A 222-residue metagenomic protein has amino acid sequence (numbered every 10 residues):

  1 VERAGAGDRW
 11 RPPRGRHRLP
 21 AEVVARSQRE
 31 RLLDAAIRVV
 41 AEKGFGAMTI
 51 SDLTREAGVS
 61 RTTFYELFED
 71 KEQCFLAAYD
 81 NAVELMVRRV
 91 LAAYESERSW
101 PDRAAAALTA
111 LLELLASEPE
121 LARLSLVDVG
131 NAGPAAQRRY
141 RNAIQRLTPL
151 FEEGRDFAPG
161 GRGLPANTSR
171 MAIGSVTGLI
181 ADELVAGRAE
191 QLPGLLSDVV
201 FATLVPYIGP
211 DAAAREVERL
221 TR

Functional and structural regions predicted by a protein language model:
V1-R16, E113, S117, P149-D156 (+1 more regions): C-terminal peripheral helix-coil segments that are non-catalytic and often amphipathic
A25-A36, L53, A78-M86: Generic hydrophobic, amphipathic alpha-helix propensity
R31, V39-Q73: Helix-turn-helix
F45, M86-V87, L121-S125, V176-I180: Short, structured motif recognition centered on aromatic/hydrophobic residues
V90-E97, S125-V129, I180-G187: Secondary-structure edge/capping motif, primarily at the C-terminal ends of alpha-helices and the immediately following
L91-E120: Hydrophobic alpha-helical connector segments
A116-P134, T148, E152, A181: Amphipathic alpha-helical segments used for helix-helix packing
P134-P159, G163-G178, P193-A202: Amphipathic alpha-helical packing segments from all-alpha helical-bundle domains
